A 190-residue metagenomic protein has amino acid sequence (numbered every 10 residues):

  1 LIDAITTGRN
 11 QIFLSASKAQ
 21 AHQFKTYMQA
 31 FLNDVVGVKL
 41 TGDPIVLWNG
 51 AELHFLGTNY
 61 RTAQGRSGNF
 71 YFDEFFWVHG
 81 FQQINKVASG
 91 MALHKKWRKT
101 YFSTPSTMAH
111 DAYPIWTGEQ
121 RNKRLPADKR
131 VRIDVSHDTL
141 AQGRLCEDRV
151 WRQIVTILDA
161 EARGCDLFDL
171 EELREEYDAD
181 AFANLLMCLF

Functional and structural regions predicted by a protein language model:
L1-F190: Phosphate/NTP-binding elements of NTP-utilizing enzymes
